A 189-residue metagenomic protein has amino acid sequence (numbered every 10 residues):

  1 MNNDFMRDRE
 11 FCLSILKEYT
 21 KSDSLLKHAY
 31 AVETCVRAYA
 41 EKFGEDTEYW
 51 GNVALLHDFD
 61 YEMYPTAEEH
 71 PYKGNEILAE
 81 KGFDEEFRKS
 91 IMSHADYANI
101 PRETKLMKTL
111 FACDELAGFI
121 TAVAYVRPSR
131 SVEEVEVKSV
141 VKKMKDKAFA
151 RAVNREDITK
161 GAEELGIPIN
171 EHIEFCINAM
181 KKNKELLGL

Functional and structural regions predicted by a protein language model:
M1-T66: Acidic/His-rich, divalent-metal-binding segments that scaffold phosphate/diphosphate chemistry
D4-D8, S131, P168: Alpha-helix capping and helix-coil boundary motifs
R7, F11, K27-A31, E69 (+5 more regions): Conserved active-site and cofactor/substrate-binding residues in soluble primary-metabolism enzymes
L13, K17, E33, R37 (+5 more regions): Predominant activation on well-ordered alpha-helical scaffold segments within soluble catalytic domains
K17, R37, E41, A79 (+2 more regions): Short polybasic/polar patches that bind polyanions
T20, V132, V137-L189: C-terminal binding/interaction regions
D23, T47, D84-E85, R151 (+1 more regions): Residue-level detector of short coil/turn "hinge" positions at structural boundaries
F43-K147, T159: Divalent metal-dependent catalytic cores for phosphoryl transfer on phosphate-bearing substrates
